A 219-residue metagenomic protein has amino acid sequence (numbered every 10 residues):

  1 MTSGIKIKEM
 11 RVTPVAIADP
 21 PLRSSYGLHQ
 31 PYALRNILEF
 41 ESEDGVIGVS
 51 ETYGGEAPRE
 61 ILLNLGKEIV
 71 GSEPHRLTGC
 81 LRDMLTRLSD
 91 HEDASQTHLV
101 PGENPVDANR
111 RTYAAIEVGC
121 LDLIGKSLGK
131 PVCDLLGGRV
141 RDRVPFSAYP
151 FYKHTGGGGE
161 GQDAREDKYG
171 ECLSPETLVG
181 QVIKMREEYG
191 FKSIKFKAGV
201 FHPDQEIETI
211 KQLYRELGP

Functional and structural regions predicted by a protein language model:
M1-S3, L77, E187: Extracytoplasmic/secreted proteins and extracellular or luminal domains
T2-V49, Y53, E60: Structured beta-strand/loop patches that form or line metal/cofactor-binding pockets in enzymes
P14-P20, L85-T97, N109, Y149-Q162: Short regulatory "switch" loops immediately downstream of catalytic or recognition motifs within protein catalytic
H29-Y32, G138-V140, E187: Solvent-exposed alpha-helices and their adjacent loops that cap or buttress functional pockets in soluble metabolic
E41-S127: Metal- or metallocofactor-binding catalytic centers and their adjacent structured scaffolds across diverse enzyme
V118-G159: Glycine-rich, aromatic-flanked loop segments that form ligand/cofactor-binding clefts across common enzyme folds
D142-P219: Metal-dependent enolase-superfamily TIM-barrel catalytic cores that perform enediolate-based chemistry
